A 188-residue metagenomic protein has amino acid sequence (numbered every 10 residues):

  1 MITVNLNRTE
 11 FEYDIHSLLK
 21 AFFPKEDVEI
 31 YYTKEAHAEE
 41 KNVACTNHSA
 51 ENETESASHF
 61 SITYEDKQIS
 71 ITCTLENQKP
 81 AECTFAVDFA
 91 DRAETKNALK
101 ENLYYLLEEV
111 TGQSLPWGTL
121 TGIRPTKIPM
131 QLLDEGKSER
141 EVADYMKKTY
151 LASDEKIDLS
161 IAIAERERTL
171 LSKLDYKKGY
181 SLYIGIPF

Functional and structural regions predicted by a protein language model:
M1-E109, Q113-L115: A short, structured N-terminal alpha-helical element that caps or precedes a catalytic domain
L107-S114, D134-Y183: N-terminal [4Fe-4S]-dependent radical SAM core
G185-F188: Cysteine-centered iron-sulfur cluster-binding motifs in ferredoxin-type domains/subunits of redox enzymes
